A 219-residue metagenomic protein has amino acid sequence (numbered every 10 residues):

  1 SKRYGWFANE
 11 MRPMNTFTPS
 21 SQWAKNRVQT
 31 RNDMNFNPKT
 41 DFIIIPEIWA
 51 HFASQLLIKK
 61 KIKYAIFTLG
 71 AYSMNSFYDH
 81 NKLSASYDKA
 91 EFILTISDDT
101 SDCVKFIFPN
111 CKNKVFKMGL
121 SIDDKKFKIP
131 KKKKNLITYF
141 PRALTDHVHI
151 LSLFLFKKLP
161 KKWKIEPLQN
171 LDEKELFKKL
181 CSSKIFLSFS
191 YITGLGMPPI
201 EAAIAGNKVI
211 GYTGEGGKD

Functional and structural regions predicted by a protein language model:
G5-K89: Extended catalytic core of nucleotide-activated donor transferases of GT-like folds
D98-I107, K114-L176: Conserved catalytic-core segment of nucleotide-activated headgroup transferases in glycan assembly
F177, I200-I204, K218: Short alpha-helical segment that forms part of, or immediately flanks, the ligand-binding pocket in carbohydrate-active
K184, G206: A short alpha->beta transition loop at the rim of the catalytic pocket in nucleotide-sugar-dependent
Y191: Aromatic "clamp/platform" in nucleotide-sugar-dependent glycosyltransferases that forms part of the donor/acceptor
L195, E215-D219: Short glycine/proline-enriched, acidic/aromatic patches that form the donor-sugar handling elements
K208-G211: Short hydrophobic beta-strand element within catalytic cores of glycosyltransferases and related nucleotide-activated
